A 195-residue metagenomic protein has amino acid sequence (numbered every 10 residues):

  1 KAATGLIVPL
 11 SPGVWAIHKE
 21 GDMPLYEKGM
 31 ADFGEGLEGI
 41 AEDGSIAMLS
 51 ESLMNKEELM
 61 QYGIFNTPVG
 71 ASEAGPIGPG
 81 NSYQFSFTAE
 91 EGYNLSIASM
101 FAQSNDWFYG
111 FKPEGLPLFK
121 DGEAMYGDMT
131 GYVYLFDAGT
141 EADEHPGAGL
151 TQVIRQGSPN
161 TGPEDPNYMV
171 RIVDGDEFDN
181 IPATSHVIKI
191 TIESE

Functional and structural regions predicted by a protein language model:
A2-P113, P117-L118: Structured domain cores in non-transmembrane regions
P76-E195: Mature, soluble, non-transmembrane domains
